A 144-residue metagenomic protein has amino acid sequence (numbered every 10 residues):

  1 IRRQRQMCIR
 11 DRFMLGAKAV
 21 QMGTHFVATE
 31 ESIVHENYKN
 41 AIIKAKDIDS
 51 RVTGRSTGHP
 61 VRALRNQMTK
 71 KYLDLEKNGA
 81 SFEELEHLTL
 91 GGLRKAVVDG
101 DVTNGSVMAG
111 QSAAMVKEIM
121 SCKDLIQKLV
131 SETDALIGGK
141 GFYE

Functional and structural regions predicted by a protein language model:
I1-I9: Single conserved hydrophobic/aromatic residue that forms the stacking wall/gate of nucleotide- or nucleobase-binding
R10-E144: Conserved active-site-proximal phosphate/metal-binding subdomains
